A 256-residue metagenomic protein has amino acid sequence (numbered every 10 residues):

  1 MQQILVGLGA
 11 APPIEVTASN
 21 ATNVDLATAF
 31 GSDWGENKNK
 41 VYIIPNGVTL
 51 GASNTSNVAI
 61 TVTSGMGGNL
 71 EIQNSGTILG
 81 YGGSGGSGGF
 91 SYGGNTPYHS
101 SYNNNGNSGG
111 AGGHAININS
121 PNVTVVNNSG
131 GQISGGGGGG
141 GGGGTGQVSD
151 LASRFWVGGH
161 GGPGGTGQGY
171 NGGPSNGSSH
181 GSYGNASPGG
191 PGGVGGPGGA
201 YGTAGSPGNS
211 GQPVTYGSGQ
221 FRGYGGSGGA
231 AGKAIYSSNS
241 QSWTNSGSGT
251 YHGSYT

Functional and structural regions predicted by a protein language model:
M1-K38, Q241-T256: Enriched but not universal
L5-L8, L26, L50, L70 (+2 more regions): Generic detector of leucine side chains in alpha-helical contexts
G7, P45, Q73: Short beta-strand segments
G7, T124-V126: N-terminal non-cleavable signal-anchor helices
P13-N23, V41-G47, G51, V62-T63: Charge-rich, low-hydrophobicity low-complexity segments
N37-N39, P45, G67-N69, S120-N122 (+1 more regions): Parallel beta-helix/beta-solenoid
N46-V58, T63-G65, S75-N117, N128-N239 (+1 more regions): Glycine-centered low-complexity coil/loop motifs and glycine-rich tracts, especially the flexible linkers
